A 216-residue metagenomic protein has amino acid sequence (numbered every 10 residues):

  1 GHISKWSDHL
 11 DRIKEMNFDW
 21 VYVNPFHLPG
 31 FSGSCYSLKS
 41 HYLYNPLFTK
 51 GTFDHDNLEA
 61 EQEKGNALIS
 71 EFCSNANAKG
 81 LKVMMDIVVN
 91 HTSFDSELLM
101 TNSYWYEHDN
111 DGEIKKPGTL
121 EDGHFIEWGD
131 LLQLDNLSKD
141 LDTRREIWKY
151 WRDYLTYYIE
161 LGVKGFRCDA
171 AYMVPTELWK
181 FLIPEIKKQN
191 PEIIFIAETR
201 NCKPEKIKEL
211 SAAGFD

Functional and structural regions predicted by a protein language model:
G1-K139, E160, M173-C202: Acidic/aromatic-lined carbohydrate-recognition and catalytic surfaces of CAZymes acting on diverse glycans
K5-D8, Y150-Y154: Well-ordered alpha-helical segments embedded in enzymatic catalytic cores
D142-W148: Alpha-helical scaffold elements lining the catalytic groove of polysaccharide deacetylases
R152-D153, Y157-F166: A conserved hydrophobic secondary-structure block that centers on an alpha-helix together with its immediately flanking
F166, A170, D216: Extracellular glycoside hydrolase catalytic/binding regions
K203-D216: Noncatalytic carbohydrate-binding groove/subsite architecture in carbohydrate-active enzymes
